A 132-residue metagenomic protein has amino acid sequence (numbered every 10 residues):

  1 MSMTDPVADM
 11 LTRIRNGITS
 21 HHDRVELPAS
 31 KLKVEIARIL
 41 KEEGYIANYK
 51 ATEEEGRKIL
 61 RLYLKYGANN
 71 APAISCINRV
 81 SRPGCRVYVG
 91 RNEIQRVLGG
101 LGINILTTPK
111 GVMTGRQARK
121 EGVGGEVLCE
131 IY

Functional and structural regions predicted by a protein language model:
M1-Y132: Core subunits and conserved enzymes of cellular information-processing and envelope-translocation systems across
